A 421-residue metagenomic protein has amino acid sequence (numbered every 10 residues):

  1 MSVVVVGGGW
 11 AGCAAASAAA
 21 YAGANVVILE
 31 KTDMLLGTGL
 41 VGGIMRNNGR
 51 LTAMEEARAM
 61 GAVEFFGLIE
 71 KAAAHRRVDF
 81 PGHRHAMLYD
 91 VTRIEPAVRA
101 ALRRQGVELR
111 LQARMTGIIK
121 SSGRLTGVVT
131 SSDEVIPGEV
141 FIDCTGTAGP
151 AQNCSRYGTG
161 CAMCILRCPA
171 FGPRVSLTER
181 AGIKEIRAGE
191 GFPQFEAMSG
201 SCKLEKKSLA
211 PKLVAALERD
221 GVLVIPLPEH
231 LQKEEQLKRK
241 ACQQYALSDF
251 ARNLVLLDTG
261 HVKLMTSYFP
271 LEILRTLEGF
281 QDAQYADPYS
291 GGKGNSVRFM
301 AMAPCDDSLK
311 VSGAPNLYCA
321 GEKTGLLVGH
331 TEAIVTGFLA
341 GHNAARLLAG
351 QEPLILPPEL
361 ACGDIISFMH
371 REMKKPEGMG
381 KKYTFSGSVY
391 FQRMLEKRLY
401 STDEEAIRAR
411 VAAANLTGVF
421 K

Functional and structural regions predicted by a protein language model:
S2-V27: N-terminal Rossmann-like FAD-binding beta1-loop-alpha1 element of flavoenzymes
G9-W10, M34, K323-T324: Residue-level detector of alpha-helix initiation sites
A18, A24-N25, E30-G117, P150 (+4 more regions): Conserved N-terminal/central alpha/beta ligand/cofactor-binding core
L109-D249, H261-I273: Predominantly flavin-linked oxidoreductase catalytic cores and closely associated redox partners
A241-S248, K293-L327, H370-K382: FAD-binding beta-loop-beta segment adjacent to the flavin cofactor pocket
G325-A345: A conserved FAD-binding loop/helix module that cradles the flavin
A345-G380: Active-site-proximal substrate-binding core of FAD-dependent oxidoreductases
P376-K421: C-terminal auxiliary extensions adjacent to catalytic cores
